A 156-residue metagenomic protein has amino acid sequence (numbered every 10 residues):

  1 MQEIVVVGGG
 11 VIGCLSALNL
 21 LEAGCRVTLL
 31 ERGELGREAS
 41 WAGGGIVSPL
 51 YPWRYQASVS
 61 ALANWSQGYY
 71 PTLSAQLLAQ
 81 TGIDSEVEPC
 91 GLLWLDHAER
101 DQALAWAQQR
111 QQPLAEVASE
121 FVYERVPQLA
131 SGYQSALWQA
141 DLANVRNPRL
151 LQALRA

Functional and structural regions predicted by a protein language model:
Q2-L29: N-terminal Rossmann-like FAD-binding beta1-loop-alpha1 element of flavoenzymes
N19, T72, A153: Alpha-helical scaffold segments in soluble metabolic enzymes
L21-G43: Glycine-rich FAD pyrophosphate-binding loop
C25, Q112, A156: Short phosphate-binding/catalytic loops that engage adenosine nucleotides
G33-L35, V122, L154: Short beta-to-alpha linker loops that shape the active-site pocket of alpha/beta-hydrolase fold enzymes
S40-I46, P127-L129: Short, flexible, mixed-charge acidic loops at enzyme active sites
I46-R125: Dinucleotide-binding Rossmann-like beta1-alpha1 core, especially the glycine-rich loop that anchors the ADP
L137-A156: Helical element adjacent to the flavin cofactor pocket in flavoenzyme catalytic cores
